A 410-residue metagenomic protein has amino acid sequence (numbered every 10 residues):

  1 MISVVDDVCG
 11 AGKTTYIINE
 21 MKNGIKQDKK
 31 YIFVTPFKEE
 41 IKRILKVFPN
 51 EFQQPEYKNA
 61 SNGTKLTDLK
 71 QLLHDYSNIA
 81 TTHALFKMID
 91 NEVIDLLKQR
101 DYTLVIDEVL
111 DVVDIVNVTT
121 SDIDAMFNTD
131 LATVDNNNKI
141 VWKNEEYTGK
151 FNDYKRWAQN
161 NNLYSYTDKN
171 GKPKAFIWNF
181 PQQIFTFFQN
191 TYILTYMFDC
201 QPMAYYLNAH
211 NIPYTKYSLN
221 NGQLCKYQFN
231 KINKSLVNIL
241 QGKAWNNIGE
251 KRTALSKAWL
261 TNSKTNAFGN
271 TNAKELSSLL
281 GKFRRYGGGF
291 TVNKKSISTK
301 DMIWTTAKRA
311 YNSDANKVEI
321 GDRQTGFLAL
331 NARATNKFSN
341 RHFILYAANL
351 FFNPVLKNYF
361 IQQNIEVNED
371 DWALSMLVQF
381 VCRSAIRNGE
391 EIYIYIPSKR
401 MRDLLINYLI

Functional and structural regions predicted by a protein language model:
M1-I410: ASCE RecA-like P-loop NTPase motor cores that couple ATP hydrolysis to mechanical translocation on nucleic acids
